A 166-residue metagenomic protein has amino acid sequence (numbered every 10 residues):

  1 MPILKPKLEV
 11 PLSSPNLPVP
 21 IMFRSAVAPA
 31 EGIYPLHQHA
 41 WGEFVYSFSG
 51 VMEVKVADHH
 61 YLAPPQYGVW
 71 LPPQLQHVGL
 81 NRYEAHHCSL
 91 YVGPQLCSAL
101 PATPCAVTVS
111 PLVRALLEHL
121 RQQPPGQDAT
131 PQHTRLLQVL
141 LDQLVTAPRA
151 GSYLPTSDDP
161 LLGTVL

Functional and structural regions predicted by a protein language model:
M1-V51: Generic protein-terminus/edge-of-domain signal
A28, D58-P73: Short acidic-glycine-tyrosine-enriched beta hairpin
A40, V56-D58, Y83: A generic beta-sheet turn/junction motif
V45-P64: A short beta-strand-loop-beta hairpin characteristic of the jelly-roll/cupin
Q74-P104: Ligand-binding loop in jelly-roll beta-barrel domains
Q95-H119: Double-stranded beta-helix
P124-L166: Short, Lys/Arg-enriched, Trp-marked, Pro/Gly-tolerant hinge/linker segments that flank
